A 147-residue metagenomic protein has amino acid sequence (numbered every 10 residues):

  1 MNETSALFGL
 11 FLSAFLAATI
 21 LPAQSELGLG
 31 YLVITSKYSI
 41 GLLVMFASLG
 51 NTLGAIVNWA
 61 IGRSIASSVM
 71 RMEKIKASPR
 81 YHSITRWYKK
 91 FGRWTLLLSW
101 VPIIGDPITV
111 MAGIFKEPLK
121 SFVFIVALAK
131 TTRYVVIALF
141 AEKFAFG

Functional and structural regions predicted by a protein language model:
M1-F11, T35-P107, I114-G147: Membrane-interfacial helix-loop-helix
F15-Y31, W100-M111: Transmembrane helix boundary and interhelical junction motifs in multipass membrane proteins
